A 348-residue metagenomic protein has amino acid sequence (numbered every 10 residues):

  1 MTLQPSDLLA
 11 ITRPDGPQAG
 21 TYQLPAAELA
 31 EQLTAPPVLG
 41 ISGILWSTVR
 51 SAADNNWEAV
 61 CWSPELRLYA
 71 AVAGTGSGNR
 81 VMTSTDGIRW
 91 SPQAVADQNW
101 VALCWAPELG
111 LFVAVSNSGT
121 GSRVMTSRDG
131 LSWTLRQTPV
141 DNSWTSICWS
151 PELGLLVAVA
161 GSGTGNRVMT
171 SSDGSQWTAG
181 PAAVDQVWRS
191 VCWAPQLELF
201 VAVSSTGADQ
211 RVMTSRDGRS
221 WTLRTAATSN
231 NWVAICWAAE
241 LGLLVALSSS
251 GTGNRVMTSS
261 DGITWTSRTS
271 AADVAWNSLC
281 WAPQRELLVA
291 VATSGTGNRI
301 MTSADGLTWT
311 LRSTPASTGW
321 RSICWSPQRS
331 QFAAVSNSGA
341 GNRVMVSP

Functional and structural regions predicted by a protein language model:
M1-T34: Extracellular repetitive beta-rich solenoid segments
G40-R50: A short helix->beta-strand "capping" segment at the edge of beta-propeller domains
R50-A53, A94-A96, Q137-V140, P181-V184 (+3 more regions): Surface loop/turn motifs at the tips and blade-to-blade linkers of beta-strand repeat domains
N55-C61, Q98-C104, N142-C148, Q186-W193 (+3 more regions): Repeated scaffold domains used in trafficking and secretory/extracellular systems, primarily beta-propellers
W62-L66, W105-L109, W149-L153, W193-L197 (+3 more regions): Residue-level detector of Asp-centered blade-edge/turn motifs that repeat once per structural unit in beta-propeller
S63, T83-S84, T126-S127, T170-S171 (+5 more regions): Conserved Ser/Thr-centered positions that define the repeating blades of beta-propeller domains
A71-G74, A114-N117, A158-G161, A202-S205 (+3 more regions): Recurrent small/Gly-Pro-centered beta-turn motifs in extracellular repeat architectures
W320-P348: Blade-level signature of beta-propeller repeat domains, shared across WD40, Kelch, NHL, RCC1 and BNR/Asp-box propellers
